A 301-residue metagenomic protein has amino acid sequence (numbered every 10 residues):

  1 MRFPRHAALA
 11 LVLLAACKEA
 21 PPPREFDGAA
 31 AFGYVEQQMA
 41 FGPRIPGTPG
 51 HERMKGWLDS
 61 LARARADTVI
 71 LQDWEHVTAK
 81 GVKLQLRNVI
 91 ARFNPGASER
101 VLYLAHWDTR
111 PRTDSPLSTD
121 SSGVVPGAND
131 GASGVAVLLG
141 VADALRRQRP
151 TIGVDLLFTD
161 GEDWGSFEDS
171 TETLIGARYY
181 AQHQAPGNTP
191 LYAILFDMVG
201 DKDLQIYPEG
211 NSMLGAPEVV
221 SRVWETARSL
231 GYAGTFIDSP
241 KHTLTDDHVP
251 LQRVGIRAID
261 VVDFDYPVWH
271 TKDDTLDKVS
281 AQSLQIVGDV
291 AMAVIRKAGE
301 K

Functional and structural regions predicted by a protein language model:
M1-A7: Bacterial N-terminal signal peptides that target proteins for export
L13-A16: C-terminal motif of bacterial Sec signal peptides marking the signal peptidase cleavage site
K18-A20: Bacterial signal peptide processing site
P22, E36-G96: A non-catalytic alpha/beta surface segment that caps or lines the substrate-entry region of metallo-dependent hydrolase
F32-R44, S121, D203-I206, H270-K272: Acidic/histidine-rich, surface-exposed loop or edge segments in extracytoplasmic proteins
I45-P46, E75-V77, G96-A97, W107-P111 (+4 more regions): Solvent-exposed loop/turn segments at secondary-structure junctions within structured extracellular/periplasmic domains
G123-E218, R222, T243: Acidic/histidine-rich catalytic neighborhood of metal-dependent amide-processing enzymes
Y192, D201-K301: Active-site-adjacent substrate-binding region of metalloamidase/peptidase-like peptide-processing proteins
